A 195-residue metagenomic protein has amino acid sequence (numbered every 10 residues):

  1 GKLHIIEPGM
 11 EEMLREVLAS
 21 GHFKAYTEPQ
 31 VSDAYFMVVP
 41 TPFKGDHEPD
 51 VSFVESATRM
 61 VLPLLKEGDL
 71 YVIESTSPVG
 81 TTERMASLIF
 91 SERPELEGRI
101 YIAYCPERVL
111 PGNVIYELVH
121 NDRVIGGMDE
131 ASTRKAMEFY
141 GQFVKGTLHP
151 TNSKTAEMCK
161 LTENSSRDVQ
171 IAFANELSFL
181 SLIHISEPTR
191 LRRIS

Functional and structural regions predicted by a protein language model:
G1-A34, V39-E48, S91-P94: Conserved N-terminal Rossmann-fold NAD(P) cofactor-binding segment
V31, F43-R108: Rossmann-like NAD(P)(H) cofactor-binding subdomain of soluble oxidoreductases
Y35-M37, I73, G126: Redox-cofactor binding/interface segments in oxidoreductases and associated redox assembly factors
V39-T41, T76, D129: Short glycine-/small-residue-rich Rossmann-like dinucleotide-binding loops
E97-R99, A103-V169: Conserved Rossmann-fold dehydrogenase catalytic segment
I171-A174: Active-site pocket-lining segments that scaffold enzyme catalytic pockets across diverse folds
L177: Aromatic-lined ligand-binding clefts that engage carbohydrates, nucleic acids, or primary amines
I183-S195: Single conserved hydrophobic/aromatic residue that forms the stacking wall/gate of nucleotide- or nucleobase-binding
